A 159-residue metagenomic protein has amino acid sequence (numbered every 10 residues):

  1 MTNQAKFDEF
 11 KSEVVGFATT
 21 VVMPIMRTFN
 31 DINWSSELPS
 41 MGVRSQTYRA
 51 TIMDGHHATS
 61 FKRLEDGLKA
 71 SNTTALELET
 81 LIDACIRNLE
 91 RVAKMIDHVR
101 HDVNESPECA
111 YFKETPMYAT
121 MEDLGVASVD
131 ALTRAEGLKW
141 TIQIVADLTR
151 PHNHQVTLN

Functional and structural regions predicted by a protein language model:
F10-V14: Immediate post-signal-peptide N-terminus of mature secreted/exported proteins
T19-V156: Long, low-complexity or tandemly repetitive, helically biased scaffold regions used for multimeric assembly/adhesion
